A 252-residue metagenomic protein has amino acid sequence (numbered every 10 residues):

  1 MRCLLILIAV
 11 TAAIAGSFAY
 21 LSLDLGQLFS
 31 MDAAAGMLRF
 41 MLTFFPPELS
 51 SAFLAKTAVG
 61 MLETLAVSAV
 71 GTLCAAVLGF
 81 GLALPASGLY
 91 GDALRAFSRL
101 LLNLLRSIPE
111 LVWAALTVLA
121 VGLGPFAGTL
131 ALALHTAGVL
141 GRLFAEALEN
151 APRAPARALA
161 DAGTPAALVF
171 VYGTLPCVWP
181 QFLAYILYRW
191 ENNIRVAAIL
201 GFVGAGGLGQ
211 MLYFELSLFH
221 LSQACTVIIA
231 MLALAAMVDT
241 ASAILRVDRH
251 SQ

Functional and structural regions predicted by a protein language model:
M1-L73, G81, P85, A93 (+1 more regions): N-terminal, non-cleaved signal-anchor transmembrane helix
E48, G60, T64-T72, S107-L111 (+4 more regions): Loop-to-transmembrane-helix entry motif
A58-A66, S98-L105, L187, E191 (+1 more regions): Alpha-helical membrane-interface segments at transmembrane helix boundaries
S68, T72-F80, L84, G88 (+9 more regions): Hydrophobic positions within alpha-helical transmembrane segments of bacterial inner-membrane proteins
G81-L116, L143-E146: Cytoplasmic-entry segments and transmembrane alpha-helices of multi-pass inner-membrane transporters
L102-T136: Generic hydrophobic transmembrane alpha-helix motif, especially the helices
L123-T174, P180-R189, T240-A243: Membrane-cytosol interface at the C-terminal ends of specific transmembrane alpha-helices in multi-pass membrane
A184, C225-Q252: C-terminal transmembrane helix and the adjacent membrane-cytosol boundary/short C-terminal tail of inner/organellar
